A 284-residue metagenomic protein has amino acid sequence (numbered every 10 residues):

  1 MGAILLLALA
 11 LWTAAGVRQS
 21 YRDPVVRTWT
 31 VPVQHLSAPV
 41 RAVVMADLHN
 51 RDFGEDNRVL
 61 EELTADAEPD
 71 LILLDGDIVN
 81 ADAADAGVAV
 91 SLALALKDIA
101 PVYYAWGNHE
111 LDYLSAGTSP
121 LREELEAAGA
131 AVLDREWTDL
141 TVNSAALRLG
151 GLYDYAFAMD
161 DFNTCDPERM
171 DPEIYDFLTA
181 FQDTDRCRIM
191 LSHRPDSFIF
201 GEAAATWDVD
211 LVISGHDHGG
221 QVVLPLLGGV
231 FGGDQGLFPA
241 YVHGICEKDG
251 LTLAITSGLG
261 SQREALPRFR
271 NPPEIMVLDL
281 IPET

Functional and structural regions predicted by a protein language model:
M1-L36: N-terminal membrane-anchoring alpha-helices
R18-S20, A42-R58, I78-G87, E110-S119 (+3 more regions): Acidic/histidine-rich helix-loop elements that form or flank divalent-metal/phosphate-binding sites at the catalytic
T30-V43, A130, W137-G151, Q182-C187 (+2 more regions): Beta-strand-turn-beta hairpins that frame and shape the catalytic cleft of phosphate-ester-processing enzymes
A38-L133: Membrane-embedded segments
M45-N50, G76-I78, N108-E110, E136-W137 (+4 more regions): Active-site metal-binding loops of divalent metal-dependent hydrolases
D70-L71, Y103, A130-A131, L147 (+3 more regions): Short, Asp-centered acidic motifs that coordinate Mg2+ and/or phosphate in catalytic or ligand-binding sites
S119, E123, A127-G129, V142-R188 (+2 more regions): Binuclear metal-dependent hydrolase catalytic cores centered on His/Asp/Glu-rich metal-binding motifs
P195-M276: Conserved beta-sheet core of the metallophosphoesterase superfamily
